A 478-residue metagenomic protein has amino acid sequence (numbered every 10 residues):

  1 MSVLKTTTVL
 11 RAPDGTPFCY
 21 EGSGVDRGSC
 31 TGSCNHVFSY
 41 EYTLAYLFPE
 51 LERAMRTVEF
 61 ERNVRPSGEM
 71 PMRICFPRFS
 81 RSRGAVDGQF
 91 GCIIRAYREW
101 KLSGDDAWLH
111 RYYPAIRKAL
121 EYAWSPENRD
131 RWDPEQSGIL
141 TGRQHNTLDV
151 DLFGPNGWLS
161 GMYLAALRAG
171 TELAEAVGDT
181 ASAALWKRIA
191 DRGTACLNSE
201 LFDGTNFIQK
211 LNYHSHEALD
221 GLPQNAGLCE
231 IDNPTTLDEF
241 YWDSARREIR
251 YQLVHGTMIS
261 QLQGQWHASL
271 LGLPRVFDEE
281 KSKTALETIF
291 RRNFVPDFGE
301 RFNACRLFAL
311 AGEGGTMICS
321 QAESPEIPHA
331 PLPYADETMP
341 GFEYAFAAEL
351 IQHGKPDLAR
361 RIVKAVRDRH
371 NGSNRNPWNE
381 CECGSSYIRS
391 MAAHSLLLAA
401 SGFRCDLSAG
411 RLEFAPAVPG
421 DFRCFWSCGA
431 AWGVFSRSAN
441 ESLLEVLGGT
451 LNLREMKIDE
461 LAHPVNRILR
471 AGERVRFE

Functional and structural regions predicted by a protein language model:
M1-D26, P49-S80, R129-G154, S199-M339 (+1 more regions): Extended glycan-interaction surfaces of carbohydrate-active proteins
C19-N198: Substrate-binding cleft of carbohydrate-active enzyme catalytic domains
C30-S33, S82, F153-S160, A183-K187 (+6 more regions): Hydrophobic alpha-helical scaffolding
C34-L47, V86-Y97, G157-T171, I259-G272 (+3 more regions): Well-ordered alpha-helical segments within folded domains of soluble proteins
L102-D105, E175-A176, L273, E349-K355: Alpha-helix C-terminal capping/termination sites
P114-K118, T284-I289, K364-D368: Amphipathic alpha-helical scaffolding segments
A309-G312, L332, E337-T338, E343-E473: Non-catalytic C-terminal accessory modules of carbohydrate-active enzymes
